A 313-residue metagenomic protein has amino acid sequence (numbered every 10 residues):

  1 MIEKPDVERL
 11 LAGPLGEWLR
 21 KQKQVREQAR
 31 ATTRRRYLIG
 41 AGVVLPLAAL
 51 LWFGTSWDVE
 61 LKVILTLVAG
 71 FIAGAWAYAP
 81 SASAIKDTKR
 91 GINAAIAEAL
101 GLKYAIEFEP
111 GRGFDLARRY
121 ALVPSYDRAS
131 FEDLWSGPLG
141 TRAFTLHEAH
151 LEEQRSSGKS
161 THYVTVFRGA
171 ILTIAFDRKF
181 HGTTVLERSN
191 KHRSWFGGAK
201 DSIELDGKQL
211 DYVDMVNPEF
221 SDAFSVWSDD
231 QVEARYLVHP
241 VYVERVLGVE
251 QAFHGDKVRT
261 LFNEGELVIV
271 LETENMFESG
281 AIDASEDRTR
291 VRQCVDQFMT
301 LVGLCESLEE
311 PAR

Functional and structural regions predicted by a protein language model:
M1-R34: Cytosolic juxtamembrane N-terminal segments of multi-pass membrane proteins
L11, L15, L19, T88 (+2 more regions): Hydrophobic face of amphipathic alpha-helices
V25-A31, F53, P80, A84: Amphipathic coiled-coil alpha-helices
R34-I39, A94, E98-L100, A105-E153 (+1 more regions): Charged, low-complexity intrinsically disordered regions
R34-T55: Canonical alpha-helical transmembrane segments of integral membrane proteins
W52-G70: Hydrophobic alpha-helical transmembrane segments
L65-R90: Transmembrane alpha-helices and immediately adjacent membrane-cytoplasm interface residues in multi-pass integral
